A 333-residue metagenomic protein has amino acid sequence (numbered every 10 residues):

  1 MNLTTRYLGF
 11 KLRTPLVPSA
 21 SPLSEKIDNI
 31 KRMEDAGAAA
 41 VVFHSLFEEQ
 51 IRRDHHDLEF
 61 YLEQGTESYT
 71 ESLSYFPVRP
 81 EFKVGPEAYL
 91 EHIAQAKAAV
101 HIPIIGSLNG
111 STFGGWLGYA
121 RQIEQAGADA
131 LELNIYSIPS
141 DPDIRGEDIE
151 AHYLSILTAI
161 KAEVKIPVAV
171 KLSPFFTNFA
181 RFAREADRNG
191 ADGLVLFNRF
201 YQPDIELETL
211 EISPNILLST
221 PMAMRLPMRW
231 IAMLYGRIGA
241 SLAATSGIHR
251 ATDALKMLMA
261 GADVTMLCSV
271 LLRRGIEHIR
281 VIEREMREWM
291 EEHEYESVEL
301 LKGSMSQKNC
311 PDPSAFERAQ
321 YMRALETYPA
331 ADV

Functional and structural regions predicted by a protein language model:
M1-V17, Y89-K97: N-terminal amphipathic alpha-helix/helix-capping segment at the start of soluble metabolic enzymes
R6, G236, E291: Short polybasic/polar patches that bind polyanions
L8, T14-R32: N-terminal binding-site loop/beta-alpha segment at the start of enzyme catalytic domains that lines or forms
P22, G247, S269: Conserved donor-binding loops in enzymes that form glycosidic bonds
I27-S68, V84-I105, N109-A244, H249-T265 (+2 more regions): Alpha/beta enzyme core
E71-P80: Short glycine/proline- and acidic residue-enriched helix-loop micro-motifs that form flexible lids or anion-recognition
L255-R287: A compact, surface-exposed functional segment
R274-H293, E299-V333: C-terminal extensions of enzymes
